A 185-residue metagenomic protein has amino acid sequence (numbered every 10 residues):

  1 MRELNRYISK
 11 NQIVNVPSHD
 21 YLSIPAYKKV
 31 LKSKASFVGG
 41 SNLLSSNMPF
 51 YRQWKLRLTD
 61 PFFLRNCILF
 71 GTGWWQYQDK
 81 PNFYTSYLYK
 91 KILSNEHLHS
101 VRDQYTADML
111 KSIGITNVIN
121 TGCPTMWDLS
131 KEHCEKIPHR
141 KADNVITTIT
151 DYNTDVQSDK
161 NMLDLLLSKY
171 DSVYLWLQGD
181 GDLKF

Functional and structural regions predicted by a protein language model:
M1-F185: Active-site anion-handling motifs in enzyme catalytic cores
